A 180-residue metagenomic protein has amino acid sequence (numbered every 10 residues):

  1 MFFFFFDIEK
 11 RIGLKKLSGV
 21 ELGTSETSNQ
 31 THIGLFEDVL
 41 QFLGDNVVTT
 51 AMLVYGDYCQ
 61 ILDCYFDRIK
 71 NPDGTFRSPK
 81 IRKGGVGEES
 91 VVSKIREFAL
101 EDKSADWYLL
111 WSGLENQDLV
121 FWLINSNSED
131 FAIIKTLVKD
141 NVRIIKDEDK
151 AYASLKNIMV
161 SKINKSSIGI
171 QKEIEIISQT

Functional and structural regions predicted by a protein language model:
M1-T180: Intrinsically disordered, charged low-complexity linkers and terminal tails that flank or connect structured domains
